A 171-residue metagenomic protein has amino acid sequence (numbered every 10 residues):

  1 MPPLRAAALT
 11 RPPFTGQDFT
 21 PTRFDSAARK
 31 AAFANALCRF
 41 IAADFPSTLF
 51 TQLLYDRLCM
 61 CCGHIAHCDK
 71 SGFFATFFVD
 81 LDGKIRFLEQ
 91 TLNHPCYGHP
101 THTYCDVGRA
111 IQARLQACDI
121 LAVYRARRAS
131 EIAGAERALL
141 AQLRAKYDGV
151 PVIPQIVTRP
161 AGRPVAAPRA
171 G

Functional and structural regions predicted by a protein language model:
M1-N35, F40: Short, extreme N-terminal segment that most often corresponds to the first beta-strand
M1-R5, L9, A145, G149-G171: Short intrinsically disordered terminal tails
T15, T20, R29, I41 (+3 more regions): N-terminal leader/targeting signatures
T22-F33, F50, D80, A113 (+1 more regions): Non-membrane alpha-helical secondary structure
K30-A34, K84, G108, L121 (+1 more regions): Short amphipathic alpha-helical segments that mediate assembly, nucleic-acid/protein binding, or membrane association
A31-A42, Y55, E89, Q112-L115 (+1 more regions): Residue-level detector of alpha-helical secondary structure
S47-Q112: Acidic, low-complexity, intrinsically disordered interaction modules
A113-V150: Charge-rich, low-complexity alpha-helical coiled-coil segments
